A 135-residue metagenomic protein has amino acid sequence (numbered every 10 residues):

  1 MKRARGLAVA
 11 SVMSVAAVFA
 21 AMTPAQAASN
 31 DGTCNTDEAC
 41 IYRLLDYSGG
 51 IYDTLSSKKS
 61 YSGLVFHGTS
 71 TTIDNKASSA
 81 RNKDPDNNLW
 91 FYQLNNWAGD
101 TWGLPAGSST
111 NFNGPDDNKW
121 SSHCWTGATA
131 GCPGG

Functional and structural regions predicted by a protein language model:
K2-M13, V18-G135: Compact beta-sheet-dominated domain cores in extracellular/mature segments
